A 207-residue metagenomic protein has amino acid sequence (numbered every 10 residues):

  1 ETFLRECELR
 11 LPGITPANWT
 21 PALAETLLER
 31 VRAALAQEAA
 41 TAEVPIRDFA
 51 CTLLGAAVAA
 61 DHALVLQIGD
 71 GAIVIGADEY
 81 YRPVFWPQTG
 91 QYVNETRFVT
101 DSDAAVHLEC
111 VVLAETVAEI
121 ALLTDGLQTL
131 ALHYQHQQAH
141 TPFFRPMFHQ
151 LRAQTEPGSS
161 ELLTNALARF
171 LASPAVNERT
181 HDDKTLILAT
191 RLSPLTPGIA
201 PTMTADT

Functional and structural regions predicted by a protein language model:
E1-A34, T141-N165: Helix-loop-helix
C7, V31, D70, V99 (+2 more regions): Generic hydrophobic, helix-prone segments enriched in Leu/Val/Ile
E8-V74, E109-A114, E178: Catalytic core of PPM/PP2C metal-dependent serine/threonine phosphatase domains
I46-A60, L64, Q88-H133: Acidic loop->beta-strand submotif enriched in PP2C/PPM serine/threonine phosphatases
A57, I75-A77, L188-T190: Residue-level signal for short segments within beta-strands and strand-turn junctions of well-structured beta-sheet
H62-Q67, Y80-W86, L195-T202: Short, well-ordered strand-loop elements centered on a beta-strand within folded domains, enriched for acidic residues
G69-I73, E79-Q91, H133-H149: Short, surface-exposed, charged loop/turn segments at secondary-structure junctions
S102-T207: C-terminal catalytic subdomain
